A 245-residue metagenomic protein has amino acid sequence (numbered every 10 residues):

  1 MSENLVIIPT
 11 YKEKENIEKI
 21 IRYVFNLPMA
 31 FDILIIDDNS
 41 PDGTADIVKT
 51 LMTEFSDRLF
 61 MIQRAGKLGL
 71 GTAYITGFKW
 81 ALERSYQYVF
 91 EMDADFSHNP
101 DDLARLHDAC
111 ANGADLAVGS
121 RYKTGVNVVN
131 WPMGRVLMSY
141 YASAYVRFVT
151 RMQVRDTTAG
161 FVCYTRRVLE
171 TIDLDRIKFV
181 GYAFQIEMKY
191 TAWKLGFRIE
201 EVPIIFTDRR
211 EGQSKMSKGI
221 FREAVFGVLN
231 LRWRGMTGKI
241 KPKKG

Functional and structural regions predicted by a protein language model:
M1-N4, V149-R151, D175-G245: Hydrophobic helical membrane-anchoring modules
E13-N16, S40, N99: Donor nucleotide-sugar binding loop of glycosyltransferases
E13-N26: Short, well-formed alpha-helical segments that are part of the catalytic scaffolds of diverse glycosyltransferases
V24, G77, D95, T165 (+3 more regions): Residue-level signature of catalytic and energy-coupling elements of molecular machines, predominantly ATP/GTP-dependent
F25-M29, M52-R58, S85: Short helix-capping segments at alpha-helix termini
A30-S40, I62-Q63, M92: Short beta-strand/loop segment that forms part of the nucleotide-sugar
D37-D46, F96: A conserved acidic beta->alpha catalytic loop
I62-E83, Y88, P100-Y182, R209-F226: Acceptor/aglycone-binding surface of glycosyltransferases and processive sugar-polymer synthases
